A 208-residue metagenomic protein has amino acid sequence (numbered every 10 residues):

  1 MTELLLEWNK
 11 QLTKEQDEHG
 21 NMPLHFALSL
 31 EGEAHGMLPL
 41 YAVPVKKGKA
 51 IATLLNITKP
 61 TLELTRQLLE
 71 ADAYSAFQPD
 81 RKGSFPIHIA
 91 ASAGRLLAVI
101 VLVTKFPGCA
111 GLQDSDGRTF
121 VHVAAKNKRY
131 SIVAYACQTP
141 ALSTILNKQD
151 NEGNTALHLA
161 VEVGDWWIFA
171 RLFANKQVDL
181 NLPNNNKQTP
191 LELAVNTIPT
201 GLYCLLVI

Functional and structural regions predicted by a protein language model:
M1, A34-H35, A50-I51, P60-L64 (+4 more regions): Conserved ankyrin/ankyrin-like repeat signature
E3-Q11, Q67-Y74, I100-C109, C137-T144 (+1 more regions): Ankyrin repeat domain, specifically the short helix-to-loop turn at the C-terminus of the second helix of each repeat
Q16-G20, P79-R81, Q113-D114, Q149-D150 (+1 more regions): Ankyrin repeat boundary/linker residues
L24, L40, I87, V121 (+2 more regions): Conserved hydrophobic residue in the first alpha-helix
A27, A42-P44, N56, A90 (+3 more regions): Ankyrin-repeat helical register
W166, A170, K176-I208: Ankyrin-repeat-protein effector appendages
